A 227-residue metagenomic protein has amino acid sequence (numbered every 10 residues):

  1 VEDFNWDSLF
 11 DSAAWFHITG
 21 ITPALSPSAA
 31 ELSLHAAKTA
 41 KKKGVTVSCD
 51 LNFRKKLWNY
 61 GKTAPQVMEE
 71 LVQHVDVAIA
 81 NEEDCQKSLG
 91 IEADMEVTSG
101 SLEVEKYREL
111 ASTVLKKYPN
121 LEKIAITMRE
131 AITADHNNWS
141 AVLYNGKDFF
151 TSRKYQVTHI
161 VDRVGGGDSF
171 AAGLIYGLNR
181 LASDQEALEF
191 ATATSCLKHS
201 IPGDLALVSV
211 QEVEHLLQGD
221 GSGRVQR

Functional and structural regions predicted by a protein language model:
V1-F150, K154-V157, E212-H215, G221 (+1 more regions): Ribokinase/PfkB-type carbohydrate-kinase core domain
A134, F150-D220, R227: Conserved post-catalytic alpha-helical subdomain immediately downstream of the catalytic base and nucleotide-binding
